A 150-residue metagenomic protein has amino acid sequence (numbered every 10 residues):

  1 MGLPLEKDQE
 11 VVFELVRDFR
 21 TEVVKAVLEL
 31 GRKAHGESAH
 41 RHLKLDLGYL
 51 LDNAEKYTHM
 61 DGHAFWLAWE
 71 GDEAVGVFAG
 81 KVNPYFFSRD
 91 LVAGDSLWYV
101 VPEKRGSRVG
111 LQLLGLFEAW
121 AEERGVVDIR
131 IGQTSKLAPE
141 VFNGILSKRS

Functional and structural regions predicted by a protein language model:
L5-E29: A short beta-loop-alpha structural element at the N-terminal edge of CoA-dependent acyl/N-acetyltransferase catalytic
R32-N53: Conserved GNAT-fold acetyl-CoA-binding loop/helix
A54-L67: A short helix-loop-beta-strand connector motif used in the catalytic cores of GNAT acetyltransferases and, in some
L67, E73-N83: Conserved beta-strand in the GNAT
P84-D95: A conserved beta-turn-beta hairpin within the catalytic core of GNAT-like acetyltransferases that forms part
S96-G106: A short, internal acetyl-CoA/4′-phosphopantetheine-binding micro-motif in the GNAT/acyltransferase core
G106-A119: Conserved acetyl-CoA-binding loop-helix of GNAT-fold acetyltransferases
E122-Q133: Conserved GNAT acetyl-CoA-binding A-motif
